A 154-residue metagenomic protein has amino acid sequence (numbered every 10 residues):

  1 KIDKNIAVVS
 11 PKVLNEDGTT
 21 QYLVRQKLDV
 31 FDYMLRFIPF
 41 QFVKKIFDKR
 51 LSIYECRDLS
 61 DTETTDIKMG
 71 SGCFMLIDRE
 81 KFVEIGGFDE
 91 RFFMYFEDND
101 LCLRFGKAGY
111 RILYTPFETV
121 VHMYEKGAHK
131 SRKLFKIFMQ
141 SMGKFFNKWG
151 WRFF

Functional and structural regions predicted by a protein language model:
K1-R25: Conserved donor NDP-sugar-binding/catalytic core segment of glycosyltransferases
V24-V30, K130-K133: Short, hinge-like loop/turn segments at secondary-structure boundaries
L28-I67: Short, flexible, basic/aromatic active-site loop/helix in glycosyltransferases
L59-T62, K68-G87, R91-T119: A short, conserved alpha-helix in the catalytic core of glycosyltransferases
N99-F154: Active-site-adjacent helix/loop segment of glycosyltransferases that harbors family-specific signature motifs
